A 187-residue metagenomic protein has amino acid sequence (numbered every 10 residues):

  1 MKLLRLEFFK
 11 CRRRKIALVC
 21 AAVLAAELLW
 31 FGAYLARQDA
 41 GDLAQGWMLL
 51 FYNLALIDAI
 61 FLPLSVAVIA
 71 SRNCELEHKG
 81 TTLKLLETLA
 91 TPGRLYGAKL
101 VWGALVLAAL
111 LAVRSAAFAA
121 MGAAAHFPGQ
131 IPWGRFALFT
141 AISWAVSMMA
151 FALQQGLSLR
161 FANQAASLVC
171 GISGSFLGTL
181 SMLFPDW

Functional and structural regions predicted by a protein language model:
M1-L24: Aromatic- and glycine-rich beta-strand/loop motifs that create alpha-glucan
R14-K15, T91, A162-S167: Short loop-to-helix capping motifs
A17, A21-V66, A70, G97-Q164 (+1 more regions): Secretory targeting signals
S71-A104: Helix-loop-helix units of permease transmembrane domains in multi-pass membrane transporters, especially ABC
F161-W187: Transmembrane helix segments
